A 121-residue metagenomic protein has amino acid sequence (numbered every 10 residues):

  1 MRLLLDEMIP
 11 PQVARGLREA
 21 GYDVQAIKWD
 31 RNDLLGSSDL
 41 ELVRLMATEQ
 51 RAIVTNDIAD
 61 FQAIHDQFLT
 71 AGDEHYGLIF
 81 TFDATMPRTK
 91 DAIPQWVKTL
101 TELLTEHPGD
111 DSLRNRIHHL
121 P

Functional and structural regions predicted by a protein language model:
M1-E7, P11, R18-E19, N32 (+2 more regions): Acidic, PIN/NYN-like endoribonuclease modules and their adjacent C-terminal/linker elements
L4, Q25, V54: Conserved Rossmann-like nucleotide-binding pocket used by diverse enzymes that bind dinucleotide cofactors
R15, V43-R44: Alpha-helical segments flanking ligand/cofactor-binding loops in enzyme cores
D23-N32: A short beta-strand-loop structural module common to alpha/beta enzyme folds
K28, D57, F82: Short beta->alpha connector loops at strand-helix junctions that form conserved, small/polar/Pro-enriched
D39, M46-I64: Acidic, metal-binding active-site segment of PIN/NYN-like and related structure-specific nucleases
